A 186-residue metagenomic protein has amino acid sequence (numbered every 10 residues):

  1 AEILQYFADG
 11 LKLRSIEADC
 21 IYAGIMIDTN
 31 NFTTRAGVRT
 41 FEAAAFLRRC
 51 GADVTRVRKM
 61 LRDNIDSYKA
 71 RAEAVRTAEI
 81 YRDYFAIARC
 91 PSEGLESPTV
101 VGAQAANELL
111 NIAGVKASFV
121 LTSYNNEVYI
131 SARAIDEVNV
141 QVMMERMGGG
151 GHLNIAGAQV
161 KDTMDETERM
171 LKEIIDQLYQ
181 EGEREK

Functional and structural regions predicted by a protein language model:
A1-G24: A short, charged helix-loop
D9, Y22, I27-K186: Hydrophobic helix-and-loop "lid/oligomerization" segment in the mid-to-C-terminal part of catalytic domains
